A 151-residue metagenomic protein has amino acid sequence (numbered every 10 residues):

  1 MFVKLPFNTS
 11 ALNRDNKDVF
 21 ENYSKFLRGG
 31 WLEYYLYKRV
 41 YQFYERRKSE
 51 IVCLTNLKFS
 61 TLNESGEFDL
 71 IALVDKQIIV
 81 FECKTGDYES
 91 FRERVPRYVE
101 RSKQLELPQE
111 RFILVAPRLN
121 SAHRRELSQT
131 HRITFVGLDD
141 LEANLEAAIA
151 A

Functional and structural regions predicted by a protein language model:
M1-A151: Intrinsically disordered, low-complexity Ser/Thr/Pro/Gly-rich regulatory segments
